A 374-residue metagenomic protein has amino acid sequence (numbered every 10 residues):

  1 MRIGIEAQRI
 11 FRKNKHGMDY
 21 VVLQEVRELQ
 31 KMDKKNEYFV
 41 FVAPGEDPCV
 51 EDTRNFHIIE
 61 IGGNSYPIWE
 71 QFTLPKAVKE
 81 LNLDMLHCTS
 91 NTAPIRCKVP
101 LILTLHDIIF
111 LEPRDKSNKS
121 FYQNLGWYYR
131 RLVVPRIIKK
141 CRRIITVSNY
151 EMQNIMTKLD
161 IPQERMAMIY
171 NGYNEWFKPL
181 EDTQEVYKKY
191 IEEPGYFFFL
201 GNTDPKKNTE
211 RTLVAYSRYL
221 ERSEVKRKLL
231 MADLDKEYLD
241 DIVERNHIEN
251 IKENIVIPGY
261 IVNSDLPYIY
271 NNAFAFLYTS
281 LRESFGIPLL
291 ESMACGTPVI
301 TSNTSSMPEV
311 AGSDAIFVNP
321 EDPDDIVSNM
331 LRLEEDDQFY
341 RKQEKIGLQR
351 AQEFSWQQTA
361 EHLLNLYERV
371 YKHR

Functional and structural regions predicted by a protein language model:
M1-R374: Carbohydrate transferase catalytic cores enriched for Leloir-type hexosyltransferases
